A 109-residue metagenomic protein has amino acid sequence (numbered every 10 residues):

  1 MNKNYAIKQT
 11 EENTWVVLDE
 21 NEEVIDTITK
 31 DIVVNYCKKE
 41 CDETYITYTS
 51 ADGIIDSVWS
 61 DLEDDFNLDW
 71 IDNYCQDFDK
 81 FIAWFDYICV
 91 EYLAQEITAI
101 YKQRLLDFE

Functional and structural regions predicted by a protein language model:
M1, F108-E109: His-enriched metal-coordination microenvironments in redox/metal-binding proteins
M1-T10: Short linear motifs in intrinsically disordered
E12-F108: Acidic, low-complexity, intrinsically disordered interaction modules
